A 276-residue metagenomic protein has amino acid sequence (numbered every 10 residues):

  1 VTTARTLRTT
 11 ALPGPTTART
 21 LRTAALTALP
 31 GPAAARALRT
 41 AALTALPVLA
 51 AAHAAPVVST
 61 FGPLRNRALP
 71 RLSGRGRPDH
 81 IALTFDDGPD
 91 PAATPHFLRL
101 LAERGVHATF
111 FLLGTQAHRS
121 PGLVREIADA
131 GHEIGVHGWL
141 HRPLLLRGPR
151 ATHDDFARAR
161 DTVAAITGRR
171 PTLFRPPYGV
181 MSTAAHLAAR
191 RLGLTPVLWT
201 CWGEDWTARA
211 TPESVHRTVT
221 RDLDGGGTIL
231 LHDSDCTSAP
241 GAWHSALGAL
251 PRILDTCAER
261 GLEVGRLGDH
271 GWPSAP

Functional and structural regions predicted by a protein language model:
V1-S73: N-terminal membrane-anchoring alpha-helices
V58-L145, A151, D155, T162 (+1 more regions): Active-site beta->alpha N-cap acidic-glycine motif
D86, L101, F110, I134 (+4 more regions): Divalent metal-coordination and catalytic microenvironments
R142-R147, D205-T207, T237-P240: A short acidic, helix-capping loop that chelates divalent metal ions and anchors anionic groups
P143-A188: Hydrophobic, well-structured mid-protein blocks that either form specific transmembrane helices
T152-F156, A210-R217, W243-L250: Charged helix-capping and loop-helix junction motifs
V180, H186-L223, L262-P273: His/Asp/Glu-enriched short active-site or ligand-binding loop at hydrolase and phosphoryl-transfer sites
V219-H270: Catalytic grooves of carbohydrate-active enzymes
